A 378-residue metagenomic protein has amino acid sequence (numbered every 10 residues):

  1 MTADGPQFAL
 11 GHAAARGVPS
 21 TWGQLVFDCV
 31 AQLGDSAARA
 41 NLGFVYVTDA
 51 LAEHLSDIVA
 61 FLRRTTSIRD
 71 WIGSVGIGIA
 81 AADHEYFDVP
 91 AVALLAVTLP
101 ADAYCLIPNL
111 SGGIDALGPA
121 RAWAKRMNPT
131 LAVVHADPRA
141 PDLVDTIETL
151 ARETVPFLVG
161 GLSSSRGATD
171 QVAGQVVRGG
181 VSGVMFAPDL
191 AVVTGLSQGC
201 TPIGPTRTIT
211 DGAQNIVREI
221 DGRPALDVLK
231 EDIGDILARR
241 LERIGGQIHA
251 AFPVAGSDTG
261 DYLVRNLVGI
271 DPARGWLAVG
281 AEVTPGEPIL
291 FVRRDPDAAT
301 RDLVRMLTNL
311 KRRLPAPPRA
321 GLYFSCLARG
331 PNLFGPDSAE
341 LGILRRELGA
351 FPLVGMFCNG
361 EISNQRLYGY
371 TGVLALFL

Functional and structural regions predicted by a protein language model:
T2-S56, F61-R63, R69-D70, S74-F334 (+3 more regions): Small-residue-enriched flexible segments
